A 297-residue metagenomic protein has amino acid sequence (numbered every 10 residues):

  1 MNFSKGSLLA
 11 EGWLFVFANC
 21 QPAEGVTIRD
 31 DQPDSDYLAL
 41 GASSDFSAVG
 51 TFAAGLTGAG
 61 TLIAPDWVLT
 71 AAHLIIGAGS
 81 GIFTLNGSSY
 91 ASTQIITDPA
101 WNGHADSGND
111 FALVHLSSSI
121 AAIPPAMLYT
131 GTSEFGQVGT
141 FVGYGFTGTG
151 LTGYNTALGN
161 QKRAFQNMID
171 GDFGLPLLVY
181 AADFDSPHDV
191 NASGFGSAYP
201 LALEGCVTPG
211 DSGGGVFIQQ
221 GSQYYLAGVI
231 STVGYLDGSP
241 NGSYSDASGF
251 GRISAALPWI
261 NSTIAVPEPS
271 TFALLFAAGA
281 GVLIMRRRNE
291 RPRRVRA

Functional and structural regions predicted by a protein language model:
M1-A10, S270: Bacterial N-terminal signal peptides that target proteins for export
V16-P22: C-terminal segment of classical bacterial N-terminal signal peptides
E24-G50, T57-I75, L158-G174, G194-L201 (+1 more regions): C-terminal subregion of chymotrypsin/trypsin-like serine protease catalytic domains
A64-P65, L69-W101, A105-D106, E134-G136 (+3 more regions): Catalytic-histidine neighborhood of serine endopeptidases, predominantly the chymotrypsin-like S1/PA family
G108-F111, S117-E204: Chymotrypsin/trypsin-fold serine protease catalytic domain
E268-R286: A short, hydrophobic C-terminal helix/tail in secreted or cell-surface proteins
L283-A297: C-terminal membrane-anchoring or membrane-association module
